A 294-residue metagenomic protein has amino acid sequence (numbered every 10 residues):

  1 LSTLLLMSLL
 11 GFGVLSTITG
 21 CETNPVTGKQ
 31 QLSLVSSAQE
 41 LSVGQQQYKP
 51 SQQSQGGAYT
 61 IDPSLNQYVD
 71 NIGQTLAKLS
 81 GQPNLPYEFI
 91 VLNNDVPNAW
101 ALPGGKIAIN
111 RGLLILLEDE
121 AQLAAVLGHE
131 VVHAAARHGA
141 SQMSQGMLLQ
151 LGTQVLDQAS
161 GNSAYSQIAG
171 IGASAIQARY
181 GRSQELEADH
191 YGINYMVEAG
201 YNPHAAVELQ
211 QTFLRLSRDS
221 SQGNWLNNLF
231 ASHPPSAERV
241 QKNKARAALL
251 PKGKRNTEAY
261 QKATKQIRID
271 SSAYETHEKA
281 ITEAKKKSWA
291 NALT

Functional and structural regions predicted by a protein language model:
S2-T294: A Zn2+-metalloprotease active-site environment signal
